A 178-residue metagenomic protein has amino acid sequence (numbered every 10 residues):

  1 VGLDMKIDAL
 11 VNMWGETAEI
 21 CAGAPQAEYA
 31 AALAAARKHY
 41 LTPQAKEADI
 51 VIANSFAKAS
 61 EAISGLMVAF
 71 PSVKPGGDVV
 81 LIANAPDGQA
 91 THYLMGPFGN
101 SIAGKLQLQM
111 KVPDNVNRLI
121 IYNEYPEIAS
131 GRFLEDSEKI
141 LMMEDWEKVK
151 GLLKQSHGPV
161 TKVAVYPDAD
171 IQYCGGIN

Functional and structural regions predicted by a protein language model:
V1-E47: Conserved, well-structured core segments that form the ligand-binding/active-site neighborhood of functional domains
G2-L10, L41-A48, V79-N84, T91-H92 (+1 more regions): Flexible, glycine/charged-enriched surface loops at secondary-structure junctions
M5-I7, A32, V51-A53, L119-Y122 (+1 more regions): Generic structural hydrophobic/aromatic packing signal, biased to beta-strands
A22-Q26, A45, I63, I140-M143 (+1 more regions): Electropositive phosphate-/nucleotide-binding environments in soluble metabolic enzymes
A32-L41, I63-A69, K105-Q107: Glycine-rich, charged/polar anion/phosphate-binding loops that engage phosphate groups from diverse ligands
A53-I63: Short, glycine-rich nucleotide/cofactor-binding loops
L66-N178: C-terminal non-catalytic interaction/assembly regions of soluble proteins
